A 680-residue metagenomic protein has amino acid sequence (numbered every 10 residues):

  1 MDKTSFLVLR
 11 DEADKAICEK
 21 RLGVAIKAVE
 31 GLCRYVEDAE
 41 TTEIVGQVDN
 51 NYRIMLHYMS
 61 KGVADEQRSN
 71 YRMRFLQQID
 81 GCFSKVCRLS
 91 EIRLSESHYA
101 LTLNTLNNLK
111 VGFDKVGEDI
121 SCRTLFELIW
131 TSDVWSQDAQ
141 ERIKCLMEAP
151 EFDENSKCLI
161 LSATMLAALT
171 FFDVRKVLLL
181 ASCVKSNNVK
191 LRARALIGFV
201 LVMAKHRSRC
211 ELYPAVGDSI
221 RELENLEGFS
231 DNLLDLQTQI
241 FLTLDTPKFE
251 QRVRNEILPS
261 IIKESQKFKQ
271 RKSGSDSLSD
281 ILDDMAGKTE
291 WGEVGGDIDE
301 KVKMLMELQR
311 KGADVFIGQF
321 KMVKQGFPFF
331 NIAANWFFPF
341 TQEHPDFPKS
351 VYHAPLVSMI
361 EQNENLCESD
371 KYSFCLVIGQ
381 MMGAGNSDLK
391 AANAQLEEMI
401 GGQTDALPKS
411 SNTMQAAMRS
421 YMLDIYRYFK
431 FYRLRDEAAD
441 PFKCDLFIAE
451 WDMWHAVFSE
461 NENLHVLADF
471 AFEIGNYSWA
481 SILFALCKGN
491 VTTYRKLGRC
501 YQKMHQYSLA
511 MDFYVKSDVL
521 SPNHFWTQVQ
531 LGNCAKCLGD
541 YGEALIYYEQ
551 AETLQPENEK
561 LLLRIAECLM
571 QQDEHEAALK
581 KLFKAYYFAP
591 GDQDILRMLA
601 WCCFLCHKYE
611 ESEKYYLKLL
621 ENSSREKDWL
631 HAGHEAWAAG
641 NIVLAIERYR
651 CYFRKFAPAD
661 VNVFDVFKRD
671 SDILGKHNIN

Functional and structural regions predicted by a protein language model:
L7, R194, E462, T492 (+7 more regions): Start-of-helix register in tetratricopeptide repeats
L32-Y35, K185, V200-N225, Y587 (+2 more regions): TPR/TPR-like (Sel1-like) alpha-helical repeat modules
R34, A485-G489, V515-V519, E549-T553 (+3 more regions): Conserved structural position within tetratricopeptide repeats
W336-W526, Q530: Alpha-solenoid helical-repeat scaffolds
